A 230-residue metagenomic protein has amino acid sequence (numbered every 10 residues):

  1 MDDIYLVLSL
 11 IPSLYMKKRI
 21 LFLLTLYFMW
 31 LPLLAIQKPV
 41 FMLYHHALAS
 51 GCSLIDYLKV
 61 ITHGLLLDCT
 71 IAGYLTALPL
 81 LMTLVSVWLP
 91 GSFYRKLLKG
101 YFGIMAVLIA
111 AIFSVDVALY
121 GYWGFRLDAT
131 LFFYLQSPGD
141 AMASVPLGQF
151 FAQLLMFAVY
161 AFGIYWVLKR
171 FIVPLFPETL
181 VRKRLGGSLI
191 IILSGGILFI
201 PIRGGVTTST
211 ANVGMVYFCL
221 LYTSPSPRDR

Functional and structural regions predicted by a protein language model:
K17-F28, R95-I104: Alpha-helical transmembrane segments and their helix-start/interface "positive-inside/aromatic belt" motifs in integral
Q37-L67, L98-F157, P174-L175, R203-L221: Membrane-interfacial interhelical loops
L58-W88: Alpha-helical transmembrane segments and their immediate interhelical/interface regions in integral membrane proteins
I71-M82, L155-L168: Hydrophobic cores of alpha-helical transmembrane segments in multi-pass inner/ER membrane proteins, independent
W88-L98, P174-R182: Membrane-interface helix-boundary motifs at transmembrane edges
V159-L189: Cytosolic-side transmembrane helix boundary signature
V181-V206: Internal/C-terminal transmembrane anchor helices
Y222-D229: Conserved small/polar residues in nucleotide/adenosyl-binding loops
